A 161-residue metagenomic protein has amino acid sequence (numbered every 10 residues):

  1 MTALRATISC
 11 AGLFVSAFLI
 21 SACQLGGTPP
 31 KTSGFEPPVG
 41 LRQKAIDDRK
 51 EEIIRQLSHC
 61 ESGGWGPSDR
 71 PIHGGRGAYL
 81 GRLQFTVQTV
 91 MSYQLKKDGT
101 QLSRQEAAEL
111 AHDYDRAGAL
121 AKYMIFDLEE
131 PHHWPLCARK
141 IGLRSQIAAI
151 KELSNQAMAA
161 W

Functional and structural regions predicted by a protein language model:
M1-A11: Bacterial N-terminal signal peptides that target proteins for export
C10-S21: Bacterial N-terminal signal peptides
A22-W65: Export/targeting segments at the very N-terminus of extracytoplasmic proteins
G40-K44, P71-L80, S103-Y114: Second-shell loop/turn segments in exported
W65-D69, S92-Q94: Short, solvent-exposed loop/turn elements at domain surfaces
P67-I72, Y79, R144-I150: Extracellular/mature segments of secreted proteins
G75-T100: Substrate-binding/active-site groove segments that recognize and process beta-1,4-linked N-acetyl-hexosamine
T89, K96-W161: Catalytic and binding regions of secreted/periplasmic enzymes and modules that target cell-wall glycans
